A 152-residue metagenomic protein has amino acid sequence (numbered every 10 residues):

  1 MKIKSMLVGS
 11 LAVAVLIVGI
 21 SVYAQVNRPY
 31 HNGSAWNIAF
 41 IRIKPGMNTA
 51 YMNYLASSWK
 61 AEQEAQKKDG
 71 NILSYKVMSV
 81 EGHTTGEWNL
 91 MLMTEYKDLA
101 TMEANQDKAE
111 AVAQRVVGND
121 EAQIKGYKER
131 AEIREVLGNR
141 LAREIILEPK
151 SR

Functional and structural regions predicted by a protein language model:
M1-S5: Positively charged n-region of N-terminal signal peptides that target proteins for export
G9-G19: Bacterial N-terminal signal peptides
Q25-A50: Immediate post-signal-peptide N-terminus of mature secreted/exported proteins
N27-Y30, A61, A65-L73, M93-R143 (+1 more regions): An amphipathic, aromatic/His-enriched active-site/gating alpha helix that lines ligand/cofactor pockets
P29-G33, H83-W88, E132: Extracellular/periplasmic catalytic domains that process cell-envelope and extracellular macromolecules
N37-F40, S74-K76, M91-T94: Structural recognition of the beta-strand scaffold that forms the well-ordered cores of secreted hydrolase catalytic
K44-W88: N-terminal, post-signal-peptide region of Sec/Tat-exported proteins
S151-R152: Short, solvent-exposed mixed-charge patches
